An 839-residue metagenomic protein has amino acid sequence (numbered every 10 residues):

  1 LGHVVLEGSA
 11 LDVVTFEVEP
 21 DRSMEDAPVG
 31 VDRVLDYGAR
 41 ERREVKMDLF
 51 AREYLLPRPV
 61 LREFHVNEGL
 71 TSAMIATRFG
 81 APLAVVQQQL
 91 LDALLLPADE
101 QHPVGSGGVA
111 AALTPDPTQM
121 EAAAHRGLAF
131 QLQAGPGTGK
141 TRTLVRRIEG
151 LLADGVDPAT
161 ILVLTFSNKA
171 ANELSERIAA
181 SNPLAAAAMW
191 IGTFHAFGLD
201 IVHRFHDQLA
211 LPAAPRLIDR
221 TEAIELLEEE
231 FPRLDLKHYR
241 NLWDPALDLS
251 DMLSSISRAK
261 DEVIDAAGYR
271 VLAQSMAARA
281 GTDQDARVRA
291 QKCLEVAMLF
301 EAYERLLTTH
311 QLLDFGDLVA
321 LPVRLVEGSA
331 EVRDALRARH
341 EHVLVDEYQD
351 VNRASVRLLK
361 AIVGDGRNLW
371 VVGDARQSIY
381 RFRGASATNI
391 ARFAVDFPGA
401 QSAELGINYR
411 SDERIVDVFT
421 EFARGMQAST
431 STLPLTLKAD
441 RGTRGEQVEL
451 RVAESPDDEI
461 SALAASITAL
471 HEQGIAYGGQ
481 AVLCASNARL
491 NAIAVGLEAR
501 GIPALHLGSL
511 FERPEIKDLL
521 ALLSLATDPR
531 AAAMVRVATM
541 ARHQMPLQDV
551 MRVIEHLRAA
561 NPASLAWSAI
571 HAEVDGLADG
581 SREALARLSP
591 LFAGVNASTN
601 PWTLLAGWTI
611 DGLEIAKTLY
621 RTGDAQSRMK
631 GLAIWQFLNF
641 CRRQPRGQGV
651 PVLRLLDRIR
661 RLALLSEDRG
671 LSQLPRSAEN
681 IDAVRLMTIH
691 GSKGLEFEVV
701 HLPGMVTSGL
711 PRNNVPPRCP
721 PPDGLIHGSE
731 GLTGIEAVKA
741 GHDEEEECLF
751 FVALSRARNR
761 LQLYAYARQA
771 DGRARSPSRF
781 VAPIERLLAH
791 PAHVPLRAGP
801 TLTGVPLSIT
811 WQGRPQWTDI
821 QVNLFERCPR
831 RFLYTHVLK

Functional and structural regions predicted by a protein language model:
L1-G107: Active-site hotspot residues in diverse enzymes, especially metal/ion-binding acidic/histidine motifs
L1-H3, H195, Q349, H690: Histidine-centered divalent metal-coordination motifs
G2, L6-A10, L144, V202 (+2 more regions): Active-site-flanking alpha-helical
V104-S175, A338, L344-V345, Q349-A538 (+3 more regions): Conserved motor-region signature of P-loop NTPase helicases/translocases
L128, Q133, R500, D575 (+2 more regions): C-terminal, charged and often intrinsically disordered regions of DNA end-processing helicases and nucleases
L151-A320, A330-R333, A338, R367 (+2 more regions): A basic/glycine-biased coupling hinge at the interface between accessory DNA-binding modules
V156-T160, S181-A188, F205-D219, F231-P245 (+10 more regions): Short, polar/flexible loop-turn hinges at active-site or ligand-entry regions and domain interfaces
Y269-L272, D285-R289, S429, A476 (+4 more regions): Conserved helicase C-terminal RecA-like lobe
